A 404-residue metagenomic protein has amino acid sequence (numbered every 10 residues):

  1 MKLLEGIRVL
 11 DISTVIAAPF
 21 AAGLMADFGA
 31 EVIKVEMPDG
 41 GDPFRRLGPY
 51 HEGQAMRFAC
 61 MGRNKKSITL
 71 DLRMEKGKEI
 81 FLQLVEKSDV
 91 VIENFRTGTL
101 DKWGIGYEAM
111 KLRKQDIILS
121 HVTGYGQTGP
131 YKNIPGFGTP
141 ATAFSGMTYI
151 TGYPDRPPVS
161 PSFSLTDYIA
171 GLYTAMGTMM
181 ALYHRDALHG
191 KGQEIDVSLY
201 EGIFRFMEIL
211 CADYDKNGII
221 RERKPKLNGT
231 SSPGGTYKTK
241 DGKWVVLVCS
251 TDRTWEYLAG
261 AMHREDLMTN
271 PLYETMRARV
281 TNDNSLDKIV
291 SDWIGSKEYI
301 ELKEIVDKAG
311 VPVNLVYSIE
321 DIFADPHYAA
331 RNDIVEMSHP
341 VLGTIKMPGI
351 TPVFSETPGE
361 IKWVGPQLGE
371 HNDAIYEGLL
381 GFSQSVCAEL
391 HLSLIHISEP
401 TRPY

Functional and structural regions predicted by a protein language model:
M1-L188, Q367, D373-S398: N-terminal helix-loop segment corresponding to the beta1-alpha1 unit of nucleotide/adenylate-binding folds
F58, K224-G229, G235-T236, L342-I345 (+1 more regions): Short Gly/Pro-enriched turn/cap motifs at secondary-structure boundaries
Q127, D155-F163, D186-I203, I219-G229 (+2 more regions): Conserved Rossmann-fold dehydrogenase catalytic segment
G171-G192, R205-N217, A259-E265: Oxidoreductase and adenylate-handling cofactor-binding alpha/beta cores
P233-A309, V313: Aromatic-enriched alpha-helical interface/lid elements that frame and gate functional surfaces
E274, V341-A388: Flexible, small-/acidic-enriched active-site or ligand-binding loops
K308-K362: A glycine-rich dinucleotide-binding beta-alpha-beta segment and adjacent secondary-structure elements that constitute
E399-P403: Short, small-residue-biased leader/transition segments that mark boundaries at the very start of proteins
